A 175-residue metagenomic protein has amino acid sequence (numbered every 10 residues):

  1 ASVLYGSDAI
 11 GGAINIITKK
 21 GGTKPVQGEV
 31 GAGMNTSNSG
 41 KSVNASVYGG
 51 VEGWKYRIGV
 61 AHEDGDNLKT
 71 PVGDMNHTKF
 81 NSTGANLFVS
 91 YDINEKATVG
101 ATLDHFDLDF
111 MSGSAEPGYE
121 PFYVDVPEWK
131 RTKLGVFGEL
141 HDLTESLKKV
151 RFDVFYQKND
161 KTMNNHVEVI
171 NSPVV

Functional and structural regions predicted by a protein language model:
A1-D8: N-terminal plug
D8-G31, V43-A45: N-terminal periplasmic accessory domains that precede and gate Gram-negative outer-membrane beta-barrel machines
D8-I10, S39-V43, N81-T83, E128-L134: Residues that define the transmembrane beta-barrel architecture of outer-membrane proteins
N15, G31, S46-W129: Periplasmic-side early beta-strands and strand-to-turn transitions of outer-membrane beta-barrels
S37, N81, Y91-I93, L147 (+2 more regions): Transmembrane beta-barrel domains of bacterial outer-membrane proteins
G53-Y56, K96-V99, L143-V150, D160: Repeated loop/turn-to-beta-strand initiation elements of outer-membrane beta-barrel proteins
G135, K149-V175: Surface-exposed, low-complexity loop segments enriched in small/polar and acidic residues
